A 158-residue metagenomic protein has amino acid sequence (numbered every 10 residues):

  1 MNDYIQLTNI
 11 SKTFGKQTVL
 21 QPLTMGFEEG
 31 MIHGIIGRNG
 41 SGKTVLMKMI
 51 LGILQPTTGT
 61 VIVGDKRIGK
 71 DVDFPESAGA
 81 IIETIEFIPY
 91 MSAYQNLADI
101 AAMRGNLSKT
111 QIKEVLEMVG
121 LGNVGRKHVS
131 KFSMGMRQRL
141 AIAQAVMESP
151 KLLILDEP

Functional and structural regions predicted by a protein language model:
I5, L20-P22: Conserved structural motif at the start of ABC-family nucleotide-binding domains
I36-R38: The feature captures the beta-strand-to-loop junction immediately N-terminal to the Walker
L51: Helix-to-loop junction immediately C-terminal to a conserved catalytic motif
G59-F74: Conserved ABC transporter NBD signature motif
A98, K109-V124: Conserved ABC ATPase "signature" region
L153-E157: Catalytic Walker B motif of ABC-type/P-loop ATPase nucleotide-binding domains
